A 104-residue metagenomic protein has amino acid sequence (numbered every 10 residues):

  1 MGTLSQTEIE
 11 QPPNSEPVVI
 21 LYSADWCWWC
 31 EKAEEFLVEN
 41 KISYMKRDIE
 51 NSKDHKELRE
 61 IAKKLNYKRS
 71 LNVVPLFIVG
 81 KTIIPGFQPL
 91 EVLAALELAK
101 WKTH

Functional and structural regions predicted by a protein language model:
M1-T3: N-terminal targeting signals for export/organelle localization
E8-M45: Local sequence-structure signature of Cys/Sec-based thiol-disulfide redox active-site neighborhoods
D25-W28, I49-K53, T82-P85, E91: Solvent-exposed loop/turn segments at secondary-structure junctions within structured extracellular/periplasmic domains
E31-E39, K56, E60, L90-A94: Solvent-exposed, polar/charged alpha-helical surfaces in well-ordered, non-transmembrane soluble domains, broadly
I42-R59: Thiol-based oxidoreductase modules, predominantly thioredoxin-like and allied folds used for disulfide exchange
K56-P75: Short Fe-S-cluster ligation motifs
V73-I84: A short, hydrophobic beta-strand/beta-hairpin element that forms part of a small beta-sheet core
P89-H104: Thiol-/selenol-based redox modules, centered on thioredoxin-like and closely related oxidoreductase domains
